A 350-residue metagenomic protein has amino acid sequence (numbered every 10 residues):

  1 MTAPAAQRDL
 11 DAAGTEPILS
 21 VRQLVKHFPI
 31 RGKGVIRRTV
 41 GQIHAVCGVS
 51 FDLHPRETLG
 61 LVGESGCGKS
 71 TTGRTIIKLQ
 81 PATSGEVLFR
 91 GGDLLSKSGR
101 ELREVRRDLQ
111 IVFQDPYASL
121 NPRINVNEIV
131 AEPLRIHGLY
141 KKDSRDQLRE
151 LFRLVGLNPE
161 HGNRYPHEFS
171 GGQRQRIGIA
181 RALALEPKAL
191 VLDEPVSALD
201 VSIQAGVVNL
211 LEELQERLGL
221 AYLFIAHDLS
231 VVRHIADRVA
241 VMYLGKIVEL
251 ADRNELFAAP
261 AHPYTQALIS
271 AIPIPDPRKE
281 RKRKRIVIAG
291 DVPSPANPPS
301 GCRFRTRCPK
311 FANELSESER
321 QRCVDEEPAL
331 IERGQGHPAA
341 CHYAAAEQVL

Functional and structural regions predicted by a protein language model:
A3-P17, I30-R37, D252-L350: Short catalytic/signature loops enriched in Gly
I77: Helix-to-loop junction immediately C-terminal to a conserved catalytic motif
G85-D93, V105: Conserved ABC transporter NBD signature motif
G92-D93, R135, K142-E160, E213 (+1 more regions): Conserved ABC ATPase "signature" region
Y165-F169, Q173: Conserved ABC ATPase signature
K188-V191, L199, I203-R281: P-loop NTP-binding/switch modules centered on Walker-like glycine-rich loops
